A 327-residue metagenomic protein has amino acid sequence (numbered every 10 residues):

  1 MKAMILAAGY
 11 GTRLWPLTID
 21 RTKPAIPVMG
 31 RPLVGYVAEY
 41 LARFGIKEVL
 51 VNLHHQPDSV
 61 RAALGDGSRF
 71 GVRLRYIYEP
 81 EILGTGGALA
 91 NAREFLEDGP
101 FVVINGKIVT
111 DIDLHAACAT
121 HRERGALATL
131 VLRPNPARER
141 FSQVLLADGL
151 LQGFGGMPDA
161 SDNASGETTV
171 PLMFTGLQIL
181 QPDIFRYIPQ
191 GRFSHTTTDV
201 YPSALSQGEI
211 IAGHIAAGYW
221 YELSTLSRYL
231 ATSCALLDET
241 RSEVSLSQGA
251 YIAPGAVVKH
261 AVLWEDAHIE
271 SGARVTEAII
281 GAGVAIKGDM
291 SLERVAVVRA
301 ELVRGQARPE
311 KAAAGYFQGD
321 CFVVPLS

Functional and structural regions predicted by a protein language model:
M1-R61: N-terminal glycine-rich phosphate-binding loop and ensuing alpha1 helix
A3, V49-V51, Y76, F101 (+2 more regions): Hydrophobic/aromatic residues located in beta-strands of well-ordered beta-sheets within soluble catalytic
L6, V28, N52, I77-E79 (+3 more regions): Generic beta-sheet signal
P24, R73-R75, I210-A212: Conserved beta-strand segments of alpha/beta enzyme cores
G35, G86, A90, G255: Glycine-rich phosphate-binding loop at the start of an alpha helix
I46, P100-I104, V109, H115-R122 (+2 more regions): Catalytic-core segments of class I nucleotidyltransferases/pyrophosphorylases that form NMP-activated intermediates
V60-A62, G67-D148: Conserved beta-loop-beta/alpha segment of the NTase-like Rossmann-fold superfamily that binds/positions NTPs
T240-S327: Structural signal for interior beta-strand "rungs" in well-ordered beta-sheet cores of soluble enzyme domains
